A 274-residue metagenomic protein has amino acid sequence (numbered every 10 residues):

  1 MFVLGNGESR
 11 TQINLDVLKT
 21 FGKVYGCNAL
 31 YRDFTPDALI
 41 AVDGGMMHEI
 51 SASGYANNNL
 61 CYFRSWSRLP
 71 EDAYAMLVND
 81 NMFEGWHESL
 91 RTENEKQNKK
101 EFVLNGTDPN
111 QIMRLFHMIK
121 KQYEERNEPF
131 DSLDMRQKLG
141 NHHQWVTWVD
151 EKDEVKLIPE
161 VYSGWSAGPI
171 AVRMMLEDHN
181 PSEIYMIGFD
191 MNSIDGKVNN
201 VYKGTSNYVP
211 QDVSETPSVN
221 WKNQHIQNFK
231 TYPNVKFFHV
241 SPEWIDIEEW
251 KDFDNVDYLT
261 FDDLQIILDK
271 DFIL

Functional and structural regions predicted by a protein language model:
M1-L274: Metal-ion/cofactor- or nucleotide/acyl-coenzyme-handling active-site neighborhoods
